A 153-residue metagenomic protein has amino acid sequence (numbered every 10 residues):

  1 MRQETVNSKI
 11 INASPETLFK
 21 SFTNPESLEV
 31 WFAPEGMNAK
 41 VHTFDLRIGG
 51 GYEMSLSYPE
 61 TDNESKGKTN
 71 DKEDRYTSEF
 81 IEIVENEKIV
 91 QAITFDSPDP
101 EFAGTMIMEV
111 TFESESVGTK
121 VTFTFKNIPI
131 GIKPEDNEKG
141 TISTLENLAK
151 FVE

Functional and structural regions predicted by a protein language model:
M1, F44-L46, K68-D74, P100-G104 (+1 more regions): A generic structural micro-feature
M1-A39, T43: Hydrophobic ligand-binding cavity/cleft-lining segments
N7-K9, H42-F44, Y76-E82, M106-E113: Hydrophobic/aromatic beta-strand elements that line small-molecule binding cavities or substrate pockets in beta-rich
N12, T77, I142-E146: Generic alpha-helical structural signal
S14-E16, F44-I48, I81-K88, T111-K120 (+1 more regions): A short, structured loop/turn motif at beta-sheet edges
L18-F19, L28, Y52, F80 (+4 more regions): Hydrophobic pocket/interface hotspot
V41-A92: Glycine-rich portal/gate segments that line the openings of hydrophobic small-molecule binding cavities
V90-I142: Beta-strand/loop substructures that line and gate deep hydrophobic ligand-binding cavities in soluble
